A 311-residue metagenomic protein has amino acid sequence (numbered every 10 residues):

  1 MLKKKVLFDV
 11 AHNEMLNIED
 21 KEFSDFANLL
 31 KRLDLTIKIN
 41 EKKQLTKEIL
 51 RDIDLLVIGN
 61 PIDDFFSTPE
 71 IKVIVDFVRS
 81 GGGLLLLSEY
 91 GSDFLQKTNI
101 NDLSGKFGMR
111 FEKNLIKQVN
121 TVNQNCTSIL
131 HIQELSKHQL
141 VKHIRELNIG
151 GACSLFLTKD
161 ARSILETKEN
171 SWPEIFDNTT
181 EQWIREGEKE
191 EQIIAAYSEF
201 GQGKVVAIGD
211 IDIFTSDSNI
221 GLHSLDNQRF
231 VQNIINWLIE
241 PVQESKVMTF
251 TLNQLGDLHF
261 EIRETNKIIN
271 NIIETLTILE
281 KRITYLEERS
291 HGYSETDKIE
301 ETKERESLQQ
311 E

Functional and structural regions predicted by a protein language model:
M1-E311: Short, surface-exposed patches at the edges or C-terminal ends of soluble domains, predominantly
